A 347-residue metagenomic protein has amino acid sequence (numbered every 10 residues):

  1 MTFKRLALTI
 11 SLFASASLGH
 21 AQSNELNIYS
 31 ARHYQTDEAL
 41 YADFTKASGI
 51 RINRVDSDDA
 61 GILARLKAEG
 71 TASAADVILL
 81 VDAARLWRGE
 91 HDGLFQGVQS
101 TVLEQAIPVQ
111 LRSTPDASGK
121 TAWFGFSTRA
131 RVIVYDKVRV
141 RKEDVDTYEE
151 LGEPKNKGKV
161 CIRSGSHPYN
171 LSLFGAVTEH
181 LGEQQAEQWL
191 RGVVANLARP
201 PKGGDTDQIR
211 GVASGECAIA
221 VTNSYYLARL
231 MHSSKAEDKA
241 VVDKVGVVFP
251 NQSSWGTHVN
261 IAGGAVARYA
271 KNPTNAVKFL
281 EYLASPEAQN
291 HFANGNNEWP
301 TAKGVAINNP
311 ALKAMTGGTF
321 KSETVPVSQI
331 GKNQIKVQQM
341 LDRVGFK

Functional and structural regions predicted by a protein language model:
Q22-R88, K347: Early extracytoplasmic/lumenal segment of secretory-pathway proteins
Y29-R32, S118-W123, Y135-K137, E143 (+3 more regions): Short beta-strand->loop
S73-I78, Q96-I133, E149, V160-I162: A structural signal for short loop-to-beta-strand junctions that line the ligand-binding cleft of periplasmic/secreted
L86-L94, D116-D146, F174-G175, V259-G264: Periplasmic solute-binding protein
Q96-Q105, W123, E149, A236-H258 (+1 more regions): Short beta-strand->loop
G165, Y169-S172, A176-P250: Ligand-binding pocket segment of bilobal, Venus flytrap-like solute-binding proteins
A262-T324: Mature extracytoplasmic/periplasmic domains
N308-K347: Extracellular/periplasmic bilobal clamshell ligand-binding domains
